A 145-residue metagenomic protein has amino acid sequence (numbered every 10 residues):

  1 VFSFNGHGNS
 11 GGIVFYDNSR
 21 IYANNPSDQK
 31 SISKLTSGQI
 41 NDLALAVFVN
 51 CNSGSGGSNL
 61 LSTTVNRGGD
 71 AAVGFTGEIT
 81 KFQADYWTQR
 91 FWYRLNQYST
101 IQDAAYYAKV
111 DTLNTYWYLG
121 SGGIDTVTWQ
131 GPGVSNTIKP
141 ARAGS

Functional and structural regions predicted by a protein language model:
V1-S58, R142: Catalytic-core segments of thiol-dependent peptidases
L45-S145: Active-site-proximal C-terminal subdomain of hydrolase catalytic domains
